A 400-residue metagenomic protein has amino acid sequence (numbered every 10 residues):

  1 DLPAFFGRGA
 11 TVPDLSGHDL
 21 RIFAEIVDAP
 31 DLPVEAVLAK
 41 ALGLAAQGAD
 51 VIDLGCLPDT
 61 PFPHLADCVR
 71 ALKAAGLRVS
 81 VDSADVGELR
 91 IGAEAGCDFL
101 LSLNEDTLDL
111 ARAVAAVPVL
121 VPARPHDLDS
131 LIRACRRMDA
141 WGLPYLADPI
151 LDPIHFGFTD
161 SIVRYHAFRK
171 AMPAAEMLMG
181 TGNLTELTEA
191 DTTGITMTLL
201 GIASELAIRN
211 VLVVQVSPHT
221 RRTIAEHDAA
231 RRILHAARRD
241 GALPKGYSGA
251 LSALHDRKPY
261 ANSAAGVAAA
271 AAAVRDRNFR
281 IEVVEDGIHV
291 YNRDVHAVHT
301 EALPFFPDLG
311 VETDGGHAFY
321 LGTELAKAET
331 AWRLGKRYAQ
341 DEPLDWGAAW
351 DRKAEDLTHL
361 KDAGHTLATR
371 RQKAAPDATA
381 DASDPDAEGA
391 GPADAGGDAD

Functional and structural regions predicted by a protein language model:
D1, D53-P58, L77-D85, C97-D109 (+2 more regions): Catalytic beta/alpha-barrel core
D1-E35, R280-V283, W346-D381: N-terminal amphipathic alpha-helix/helix-capping segment at the start of soluble metabolic enzymes
G17-V27, L72-D82, P144, M172-E186: Short beta-strand/loop segments at the ligand-binding rim of alpha/beta enzyme cores
H18-A39, A123-H126, L184-T193: Active-site mouth loops of central-metabolism enzymes
L32-L44, D85, L89, L131 (+1 more regions): Short, acidic/polar
A49-A75: Glycine-rich, proline-tolerant flexible connector loops at the mouths of alpha/beta enzymes
A115, L120-S252: Catalytic alpha/beta core domains of metabolic enzymes, predominantly
L199-T323, G396-G397: Structured C-terminal cap/extension of enzyme domains
